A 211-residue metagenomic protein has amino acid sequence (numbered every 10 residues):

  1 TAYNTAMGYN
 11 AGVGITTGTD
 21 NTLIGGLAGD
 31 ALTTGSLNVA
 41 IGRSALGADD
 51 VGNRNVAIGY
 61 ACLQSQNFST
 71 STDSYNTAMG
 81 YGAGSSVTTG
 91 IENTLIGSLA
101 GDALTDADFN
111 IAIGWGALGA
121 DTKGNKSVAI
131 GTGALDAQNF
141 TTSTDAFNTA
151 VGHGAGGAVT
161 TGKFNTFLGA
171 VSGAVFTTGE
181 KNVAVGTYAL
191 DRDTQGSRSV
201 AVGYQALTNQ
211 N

Functional and structural regions predicted by a protein language model:
T1-N211: Glycine- and small/polar-enriched repetitive beta-structure motifs of secreted/surface proteins
